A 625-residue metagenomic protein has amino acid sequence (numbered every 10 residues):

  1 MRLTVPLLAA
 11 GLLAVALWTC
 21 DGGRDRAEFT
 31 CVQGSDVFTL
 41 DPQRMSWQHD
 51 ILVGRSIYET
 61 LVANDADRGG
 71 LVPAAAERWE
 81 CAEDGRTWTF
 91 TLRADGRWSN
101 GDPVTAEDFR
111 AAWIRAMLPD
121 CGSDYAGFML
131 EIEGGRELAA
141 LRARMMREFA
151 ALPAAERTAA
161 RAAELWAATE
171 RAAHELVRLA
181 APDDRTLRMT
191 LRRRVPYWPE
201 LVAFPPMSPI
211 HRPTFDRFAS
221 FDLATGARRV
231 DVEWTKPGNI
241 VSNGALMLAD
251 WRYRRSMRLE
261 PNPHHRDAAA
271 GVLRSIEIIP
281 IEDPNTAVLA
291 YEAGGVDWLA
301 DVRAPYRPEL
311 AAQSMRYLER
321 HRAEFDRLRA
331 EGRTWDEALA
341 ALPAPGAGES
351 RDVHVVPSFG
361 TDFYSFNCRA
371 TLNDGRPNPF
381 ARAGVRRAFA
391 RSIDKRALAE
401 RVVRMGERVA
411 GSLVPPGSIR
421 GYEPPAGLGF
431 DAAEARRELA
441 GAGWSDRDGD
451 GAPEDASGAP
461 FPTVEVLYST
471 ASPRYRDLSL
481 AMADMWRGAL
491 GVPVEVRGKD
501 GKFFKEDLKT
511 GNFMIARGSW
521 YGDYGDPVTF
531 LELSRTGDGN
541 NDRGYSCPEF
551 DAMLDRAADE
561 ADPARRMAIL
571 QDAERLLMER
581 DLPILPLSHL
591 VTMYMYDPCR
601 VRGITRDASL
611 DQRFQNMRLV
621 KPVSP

Functional and structural regions predicted by a protein language model:
A27-F38, E77, T87-F90, F109-A112 (+6 more regions): Short, well-ordered beta-strand elements
V32-D84, N239-N243: N-terminal lobe/hinge region of extracytoplasmic solute-binding protein
S35-L52, A75, D102, D124-Y125 (+5 more regions): A structural "hinge/loop" feature
D65-A66, A160-W166, E170-L176, A180 (+5 more regions): Gly/Pro-rich hinge or "lid" segments in bacterial periplasmic/extracellular proteins
E77-E137, R144-M145, P182, R188-T190 (+4 more regions): Aromatic- and charge-enriched surface segment that lines or borders ligand/interaction sites
T105-A112, D184-T190, R194, G244-A245 (+6 more regions): Alpha-helical secondary-structure segments
P196, P205, R252, P357-D362 (+4 more regions): Detector for C-terminal structural segments
F204, W234, P263-R333, G491 (+2 more regions): Ligand-site clamp/hinge motif
